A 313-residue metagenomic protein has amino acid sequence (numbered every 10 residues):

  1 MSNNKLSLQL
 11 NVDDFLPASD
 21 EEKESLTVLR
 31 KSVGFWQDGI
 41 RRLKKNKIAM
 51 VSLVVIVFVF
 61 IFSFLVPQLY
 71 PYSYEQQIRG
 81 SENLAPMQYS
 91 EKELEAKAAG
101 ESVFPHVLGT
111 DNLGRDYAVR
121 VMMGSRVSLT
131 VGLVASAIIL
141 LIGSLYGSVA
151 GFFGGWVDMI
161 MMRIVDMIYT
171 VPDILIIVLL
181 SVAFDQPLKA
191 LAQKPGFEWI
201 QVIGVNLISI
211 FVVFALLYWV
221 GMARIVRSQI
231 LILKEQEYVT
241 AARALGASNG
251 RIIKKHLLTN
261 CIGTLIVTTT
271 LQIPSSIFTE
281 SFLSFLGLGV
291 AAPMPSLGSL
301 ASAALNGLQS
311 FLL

Functional and structural regions predicted by a protein language model:
M1-L140, S144, S148, G289 (+2 more regions): Gly/Trp-centered helix-boundary motif
L113-L313: Alpha-helical transmembrane segments of integral membrane proteins, especially multi-pass inner/plasma-membrane
